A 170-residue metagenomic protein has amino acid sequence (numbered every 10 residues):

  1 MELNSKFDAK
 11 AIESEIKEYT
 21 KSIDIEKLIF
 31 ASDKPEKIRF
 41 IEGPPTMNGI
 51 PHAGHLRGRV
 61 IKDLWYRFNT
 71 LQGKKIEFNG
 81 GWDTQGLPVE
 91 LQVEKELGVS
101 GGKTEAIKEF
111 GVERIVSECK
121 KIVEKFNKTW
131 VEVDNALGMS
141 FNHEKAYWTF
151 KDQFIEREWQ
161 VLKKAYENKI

Functional and structural regions predicted by a protein language model:
M1-I170: N-terminal, positively charged nucleic-acid-binding surface of large information/translation enzymes
